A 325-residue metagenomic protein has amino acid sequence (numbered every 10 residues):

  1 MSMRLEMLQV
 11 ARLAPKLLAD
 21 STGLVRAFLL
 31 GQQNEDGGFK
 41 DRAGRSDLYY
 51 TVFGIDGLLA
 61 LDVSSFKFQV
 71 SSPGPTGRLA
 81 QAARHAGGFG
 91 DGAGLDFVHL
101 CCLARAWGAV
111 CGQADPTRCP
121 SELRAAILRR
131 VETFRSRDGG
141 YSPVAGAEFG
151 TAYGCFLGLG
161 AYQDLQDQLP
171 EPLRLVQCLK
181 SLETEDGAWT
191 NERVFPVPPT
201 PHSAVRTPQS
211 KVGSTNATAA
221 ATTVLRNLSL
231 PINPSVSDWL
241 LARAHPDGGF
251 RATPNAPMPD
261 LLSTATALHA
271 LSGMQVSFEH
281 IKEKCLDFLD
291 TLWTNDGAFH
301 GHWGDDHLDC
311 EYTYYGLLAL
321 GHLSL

Functional and structural regions predicted by a protein language model:
S2-L18, R42-S64, G92-E122, S142-P172 (+4 more regions): An alpha-helical repeat/solenoid feature that recognizes helix-turn-helix modules
D20-G37, G74-A93, E122-Y141, L169-T190 (+2 more regions): Long, well-ordered core segments of solenoidal/helical folds
Q69-S71, Q166, A204: Generic N-terminal simple sequence motifs
